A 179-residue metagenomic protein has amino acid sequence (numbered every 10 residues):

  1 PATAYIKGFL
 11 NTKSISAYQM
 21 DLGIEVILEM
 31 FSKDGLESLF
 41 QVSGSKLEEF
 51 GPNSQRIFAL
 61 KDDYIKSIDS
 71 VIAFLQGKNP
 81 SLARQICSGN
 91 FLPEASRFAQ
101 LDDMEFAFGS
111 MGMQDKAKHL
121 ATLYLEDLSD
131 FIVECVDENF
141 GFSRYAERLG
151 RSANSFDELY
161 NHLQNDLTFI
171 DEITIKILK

Functional and structural regions predicted by a protein language model:
P1-K179: A short, structured N-terminal alpha-helical element that caps or precedes a catalytic domain
